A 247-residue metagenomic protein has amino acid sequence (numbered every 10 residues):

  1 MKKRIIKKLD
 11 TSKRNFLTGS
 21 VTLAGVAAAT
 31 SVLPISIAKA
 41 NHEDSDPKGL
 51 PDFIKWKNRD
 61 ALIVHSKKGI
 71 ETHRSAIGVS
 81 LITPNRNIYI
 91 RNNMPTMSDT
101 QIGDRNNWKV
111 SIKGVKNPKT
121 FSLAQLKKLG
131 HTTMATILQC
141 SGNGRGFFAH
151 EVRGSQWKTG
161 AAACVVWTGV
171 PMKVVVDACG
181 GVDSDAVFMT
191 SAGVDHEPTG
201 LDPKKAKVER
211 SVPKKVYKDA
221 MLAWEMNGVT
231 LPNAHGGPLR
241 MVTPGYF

Functional and structural regions predicted by a protein language model:
M1-S12, T30, I37-K39: N-terminal secretory signal peptides
I6, R14, T30-V32, P47 (+1 more regions): Generic N-terminal initiation segments characterized by hydrophobic and/or small/turn-forming residues
K7-K8, N15, N117, A163: Short N-terminal micro-motifs specific to bacterial/archaeal maturation and metal-cluster initiation sites
T11-V32, M172, M241: N-terminal export leaders
S12, S20, V26, S36 (+2 more regions): Low-complexity, intrinsically disordered/propeptide-like segments
A24-V32, S36-I37, C179-D183: A generic secondary-structure signal for well-formed alpha-helical elements
N41-F247: Structured, non-membrane catalytic/scaffold regions adjacent to prosthetic-group chemistry
